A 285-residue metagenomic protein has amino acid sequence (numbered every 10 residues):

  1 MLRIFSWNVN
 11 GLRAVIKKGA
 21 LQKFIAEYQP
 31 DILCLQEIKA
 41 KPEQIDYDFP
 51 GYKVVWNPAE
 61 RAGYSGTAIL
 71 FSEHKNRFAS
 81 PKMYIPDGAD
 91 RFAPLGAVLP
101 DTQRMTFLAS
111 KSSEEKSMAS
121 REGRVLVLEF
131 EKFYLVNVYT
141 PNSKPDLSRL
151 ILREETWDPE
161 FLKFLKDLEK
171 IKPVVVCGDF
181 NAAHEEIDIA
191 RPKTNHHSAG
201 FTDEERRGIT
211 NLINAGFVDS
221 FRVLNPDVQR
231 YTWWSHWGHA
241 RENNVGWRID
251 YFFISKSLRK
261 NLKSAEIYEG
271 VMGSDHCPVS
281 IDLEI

Functional and structural regions predicted by a protein language model:
M1-F49, K53, A59-T67, T106 (+2 more regions): N-terminal, active-site-proximal structural segment of metallo-dependent hydrolase catalytic domains
L2-N10, K132-L147: Active-site-proximal beta-strand elements of phosphoester/diester hydrolases
I4-N8, F24-E43, L135, F164-E186 (+4 more regions): Active-site beta-strand/loop signature of hydrolases that rely on acidic residues for catalysis
Q22-Y28, K116-S117, E122-E131, E160-K172: Short amphipathic alpha-helices and their capping/turn segments at secondary-structure boundaries
K39, I45-S143: Structured beta-strand-rich core segments of catalytic domains in phosphoester-bond hydrolases
K53, W157-V245, I249: Metal-dependent phosphoesterases centered on the DNase I-like endonuclease/exonuclease/phosphatase
A62-P81, F107, V228, A240-K260: Conserved beta strand-loop-helix elements of the APE1-like EEP
S72-E73, L128-E131, S255-K256, I281-I285: Active-site beta-strand termini and strand-to-loop segments that position acidic
